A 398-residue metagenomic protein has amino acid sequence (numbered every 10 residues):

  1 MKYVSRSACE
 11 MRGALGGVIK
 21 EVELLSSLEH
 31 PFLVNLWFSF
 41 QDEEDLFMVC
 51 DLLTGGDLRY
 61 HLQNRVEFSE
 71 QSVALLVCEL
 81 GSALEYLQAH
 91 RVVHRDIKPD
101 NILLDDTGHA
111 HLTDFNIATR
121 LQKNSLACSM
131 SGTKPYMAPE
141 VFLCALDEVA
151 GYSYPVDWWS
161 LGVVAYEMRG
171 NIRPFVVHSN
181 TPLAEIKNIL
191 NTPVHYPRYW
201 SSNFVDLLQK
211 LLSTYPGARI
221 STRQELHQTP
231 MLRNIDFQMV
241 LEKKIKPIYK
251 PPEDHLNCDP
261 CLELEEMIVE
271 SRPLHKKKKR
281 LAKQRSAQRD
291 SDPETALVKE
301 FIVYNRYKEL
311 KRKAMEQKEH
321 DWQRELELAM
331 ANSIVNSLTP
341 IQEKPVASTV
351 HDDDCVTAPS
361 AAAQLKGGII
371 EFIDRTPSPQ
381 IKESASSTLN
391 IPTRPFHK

Functional and structural regions predicted by a protein language model:
Y3-L28: Conserved N-lobe beta3->alphaC-helix segment of eukaryotic protein kinase catalytic domains
S39: Activation-segment/catalytic-loop signature of the eukaryotic protein kinase fold
E44-D57, H61: Conserved short submotifs of the Hanks-type protein kinase catalytic core that shape the nucleotide-binding pocket
L76-V77: Activation segment signature within eukaryotic-like protein kinase domains
S213-I220, Q224-I245: Terminal C-lobe "cap" of eukaryotic-type protein kinase domains
P247-K398: Eukaryotic Ser/Thr kinase distal regulatory-tail detector
